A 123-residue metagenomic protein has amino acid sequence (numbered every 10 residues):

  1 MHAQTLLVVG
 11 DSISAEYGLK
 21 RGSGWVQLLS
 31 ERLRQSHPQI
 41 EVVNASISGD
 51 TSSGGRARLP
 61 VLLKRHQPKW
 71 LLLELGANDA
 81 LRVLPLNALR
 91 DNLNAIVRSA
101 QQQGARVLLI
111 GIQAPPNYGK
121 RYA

Functional and structural regions predicted by a protein language model:
M1-S48, R58-Q67: Serine-esterase "nucleophile elbow" of acetyl-processing enzymes
L6-L7, G18-S23, S48, S52 (+3 more regions): Solvent-exposed, acidic/flexible segments
E31-R34, G54-A123: Alpha-helical cap/lid subdomain in secreted, periplasmic, or secretory-pathway luminal O-acyl-processing enzymes
